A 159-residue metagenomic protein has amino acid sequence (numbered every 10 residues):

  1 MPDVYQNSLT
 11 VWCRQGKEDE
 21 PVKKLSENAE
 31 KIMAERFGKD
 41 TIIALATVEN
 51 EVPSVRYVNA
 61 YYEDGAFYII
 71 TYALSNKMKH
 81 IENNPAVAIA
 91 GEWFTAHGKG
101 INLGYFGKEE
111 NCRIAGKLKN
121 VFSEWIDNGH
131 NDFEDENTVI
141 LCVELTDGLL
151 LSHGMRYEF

Functional and structural regions predicted by a protein language model:
M1-K24, T95-F159: Charged, gly/pro-rich active-site loop segments
V22-I42: Short, basic/aromatic recognition patches
A29-K31, S54-Y57, L74, N128: A generic local structural motif
A34-E35, N59, N131-F133: Short secondary-structure boundary/capping segments
G38-A44, V121-I126: Short Pro/Gly-enriched beta-strand edge/turn motifs at strand-loop
D40-A73, K79-I81, V87-G91, I101: Short beta-strand segments
